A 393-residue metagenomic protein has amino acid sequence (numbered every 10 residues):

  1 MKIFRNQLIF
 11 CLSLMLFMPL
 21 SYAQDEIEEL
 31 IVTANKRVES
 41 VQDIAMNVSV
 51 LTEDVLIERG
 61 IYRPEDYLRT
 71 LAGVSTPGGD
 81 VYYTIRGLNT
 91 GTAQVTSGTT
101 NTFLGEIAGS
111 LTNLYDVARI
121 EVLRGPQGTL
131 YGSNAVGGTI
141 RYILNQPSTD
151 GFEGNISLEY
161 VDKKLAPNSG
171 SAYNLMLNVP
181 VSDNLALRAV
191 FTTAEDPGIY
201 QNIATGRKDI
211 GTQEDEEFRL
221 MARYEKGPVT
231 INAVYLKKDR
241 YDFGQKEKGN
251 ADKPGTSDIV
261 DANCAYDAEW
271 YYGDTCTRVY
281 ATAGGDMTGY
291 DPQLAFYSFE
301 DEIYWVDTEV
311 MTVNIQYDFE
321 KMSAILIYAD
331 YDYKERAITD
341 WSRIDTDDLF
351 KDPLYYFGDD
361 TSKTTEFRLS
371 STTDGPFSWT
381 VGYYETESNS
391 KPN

Functional and structural regions predicted by a protein language model:
M1-D25: Cleavable N-terminal targeting peptides that direct proteins into the secretory/outer-membrane pathway or into
M18-A23, G375, K391-N393: Short, intrinsically disordered, charge-balanced linker/junction segments flanking boundaries in proteins
E26-T149: Acidic, small-polar-rich N-terminal luminal/periplasmic segments of exported/outer-membrane proteins
T33-V38, D162-K164, K237: Short polar catalytic/cofactor-binding loops
V41, T149-D150, P197-Y200, E335-I338 (+1 more regions): Short acidic/His/Gly/Ser-rich catalytic and metal-binding motifs that mark active-site loops of diverse hydrolases
T90, T149, R188, A295-S298: Short acidic-glycine motifs
T99, L114-A118, R124, T129-N202 (+5 more regions): Outer-membrane beta-barrel translocator/receptor signature
R207, Q213-T380, T386-S388: Outer-membrane beta-barrel domain signature, strongest for Gram-negative TonB-dependent receptors and also present
